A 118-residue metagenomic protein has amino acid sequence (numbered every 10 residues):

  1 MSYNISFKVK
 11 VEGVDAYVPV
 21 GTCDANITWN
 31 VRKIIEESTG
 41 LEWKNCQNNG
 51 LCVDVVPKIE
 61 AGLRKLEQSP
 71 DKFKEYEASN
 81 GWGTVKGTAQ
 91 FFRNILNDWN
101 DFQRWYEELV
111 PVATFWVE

Functional and structural regions predicted by a protein language model:
M1-E118: Acidic (Asp/Glu-rich) sequence patches and key acidic residues that form negatively charged surfaces used
